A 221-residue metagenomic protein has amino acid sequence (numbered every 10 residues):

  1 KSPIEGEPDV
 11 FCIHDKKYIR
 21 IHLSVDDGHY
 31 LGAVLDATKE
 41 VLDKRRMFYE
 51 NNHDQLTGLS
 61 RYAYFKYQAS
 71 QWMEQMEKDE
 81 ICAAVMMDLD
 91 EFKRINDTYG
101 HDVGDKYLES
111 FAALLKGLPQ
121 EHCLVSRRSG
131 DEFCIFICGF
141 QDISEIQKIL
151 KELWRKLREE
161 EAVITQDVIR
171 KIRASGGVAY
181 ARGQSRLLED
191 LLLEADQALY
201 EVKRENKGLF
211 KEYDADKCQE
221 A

Functional and structural regions predicted by a protein language model:
S2-I19, G28: Per-ARNT-Sim (PAS) sensory domains and their PAS-associated C-terminal
Y18-Q55, Y62-M73, L124: Signal-transducing coiled-coil linker helices
L35-D36, M87, C138, Y180: PAS-associated C-terminal
E40-D43, F92, I143, F210: Sensory-module boundary signal marking interfaces of small helical input modules and downstream signaling cores
F48-N52, L59-A83, D90-P119, S126-G130 (+4 more regions): Conserved long alpha-helical elements within nucleotide-processing catalytic cores of c-di-GMP signaling and class III
R127-R128, L157-A174, K203, K207: Catalytic core regions of nucleotide second-messenger enzymes
F136-I146, I164-I169, R173-L191, D216-C218: Catalytic strand-loop-helix junctions within cyclic-nucleotide turnover domains
R158, R182, L193-D216: Catalytic/regulatory signature loops of cyclic-dinucleotide turnover enzymes and related class III nucleotidyl cyclases
